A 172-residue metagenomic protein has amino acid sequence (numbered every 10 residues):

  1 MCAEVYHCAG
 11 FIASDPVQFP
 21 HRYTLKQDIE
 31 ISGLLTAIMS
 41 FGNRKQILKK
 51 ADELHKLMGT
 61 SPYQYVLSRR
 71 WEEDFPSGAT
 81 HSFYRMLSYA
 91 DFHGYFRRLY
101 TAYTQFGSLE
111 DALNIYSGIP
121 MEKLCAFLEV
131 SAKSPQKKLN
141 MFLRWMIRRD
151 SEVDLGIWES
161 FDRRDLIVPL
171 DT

Functional and structural regions predicted by a protein language model:
M1-T172: HhH-family (HhH-GPD) DNA N-glycosylase catalytic core used in base-excision repair
